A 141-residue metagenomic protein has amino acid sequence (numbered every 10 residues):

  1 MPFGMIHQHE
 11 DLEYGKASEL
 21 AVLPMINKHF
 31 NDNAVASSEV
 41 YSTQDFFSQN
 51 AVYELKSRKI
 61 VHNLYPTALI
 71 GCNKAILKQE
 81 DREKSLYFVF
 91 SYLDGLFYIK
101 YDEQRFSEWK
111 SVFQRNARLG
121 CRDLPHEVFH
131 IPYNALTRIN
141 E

Functional and structural regions predicted by a protein language model:
M1-E141: Nucleic-acid endonuclease domains
